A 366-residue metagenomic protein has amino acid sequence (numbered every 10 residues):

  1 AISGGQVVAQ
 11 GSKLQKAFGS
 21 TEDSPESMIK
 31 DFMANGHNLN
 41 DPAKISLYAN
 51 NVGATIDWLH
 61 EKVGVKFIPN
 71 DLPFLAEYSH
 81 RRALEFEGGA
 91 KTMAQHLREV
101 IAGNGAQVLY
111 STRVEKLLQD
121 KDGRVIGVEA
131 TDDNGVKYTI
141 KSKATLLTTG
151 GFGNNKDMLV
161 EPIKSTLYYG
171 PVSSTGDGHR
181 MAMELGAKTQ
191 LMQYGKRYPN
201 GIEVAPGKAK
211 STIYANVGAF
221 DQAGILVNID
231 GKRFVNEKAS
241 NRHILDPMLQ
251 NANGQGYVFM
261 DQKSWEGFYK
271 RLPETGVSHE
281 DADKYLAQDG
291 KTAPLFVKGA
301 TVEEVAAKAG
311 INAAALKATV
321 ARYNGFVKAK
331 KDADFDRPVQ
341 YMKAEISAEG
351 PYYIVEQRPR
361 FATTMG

Functional and structural regions predicted by a protein language model:
I2-Q107, S111-K116, L226, R233 (+3 more regions): Conserved N-terminal/central alpha/beta ligand/cofactor-binding core
G36-T55, V63-V65, F268-A329: N-terminal leader/propeptide and maturation segments of large enzyme subunits in energy/redox metabolism and hydrolases
Y78, L84-E87, Y169-V172, I213-G218 (+2 more regions): Short Gly/Pro-enriched turn/cap motifs at secondary-structure boundaries
E85-K143, H179, M183-L185: Helical element adjacent to the flavin cofactor pocket in flavoenzyme catalytic cores
G105, D221-A223, M365-G366: Short loop/turn microsegments at loop-to-beta-strand junctions
K116, R124, A315-G366: A glycine-rich dinucleotide-binding beta-alpha-beta segment and adjacent secondary-structure elements that constitute
D133-V136, I140-P206: Glycine-rich loop(s) and the adjacent beta-strand/alpha-helix scaffold that form part
H179-M181, K188-I311: An anion/pyrophosphate-binding glycine-rich loop and adjacent beta-alpha core in soluble alpha-beta enzymes
